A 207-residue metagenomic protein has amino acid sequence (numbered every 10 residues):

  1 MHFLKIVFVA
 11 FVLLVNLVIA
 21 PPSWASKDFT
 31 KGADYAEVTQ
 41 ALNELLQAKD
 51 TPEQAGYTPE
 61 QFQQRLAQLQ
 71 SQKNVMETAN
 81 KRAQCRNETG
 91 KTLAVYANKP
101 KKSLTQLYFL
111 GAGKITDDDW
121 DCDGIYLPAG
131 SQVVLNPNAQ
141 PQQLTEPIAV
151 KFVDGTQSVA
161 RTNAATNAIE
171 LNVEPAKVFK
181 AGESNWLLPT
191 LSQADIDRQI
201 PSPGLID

Functional and structural regions predicted by a protein language model:
M1-F8: Bacterial N-terminal signal peptides that target proteins for export
V9-V18: Bacterial N-terminal signal peptides
P22-D207: Intrinsically disordered, low-complexity segments enriched in small/polar residues
